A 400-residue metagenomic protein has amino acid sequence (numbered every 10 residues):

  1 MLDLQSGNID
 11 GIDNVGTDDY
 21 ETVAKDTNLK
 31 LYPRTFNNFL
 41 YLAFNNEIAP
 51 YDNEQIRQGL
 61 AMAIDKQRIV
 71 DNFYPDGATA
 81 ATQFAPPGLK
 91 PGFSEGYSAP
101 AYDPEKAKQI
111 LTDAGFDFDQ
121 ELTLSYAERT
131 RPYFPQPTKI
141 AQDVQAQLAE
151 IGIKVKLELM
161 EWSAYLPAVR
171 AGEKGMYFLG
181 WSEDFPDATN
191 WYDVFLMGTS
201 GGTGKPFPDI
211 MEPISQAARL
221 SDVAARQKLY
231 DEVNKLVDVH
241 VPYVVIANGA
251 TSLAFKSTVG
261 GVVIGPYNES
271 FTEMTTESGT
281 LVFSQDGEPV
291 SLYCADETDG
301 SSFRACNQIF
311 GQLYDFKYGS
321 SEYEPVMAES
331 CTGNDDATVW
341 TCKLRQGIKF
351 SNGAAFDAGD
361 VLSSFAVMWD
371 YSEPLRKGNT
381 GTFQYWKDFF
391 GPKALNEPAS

Functional and structural regions predicted by a protein language model:
M1-I48, L179-G180, M368, L375-G378: Extracellular/periplasmic solute-recognition and catalytic clefts
M1-N8, K25-D26, E54-Q55, Q142-I151 (+3 more regions): Short helices/loops that flank or line small-molecule/ion binding pockets
D3-S6, P50-D52, E329-T380, Y385-W386: Aromatic- and charge-enriched surface segment that lines or borders ligand/interaction sites
R34-G59, A63, N72, S215 (+3 more regions): A bilobed periplasmic-binding-protein/Venus flytrap-type ligand-binding module shared by bacterial periplasmic
L40, A61-F93, Q136-Q145, E150 (+3 more regions): Detector for C-terminal structural segments
Y51, T79-A114, R129-K139, V259: Structural transition elements
D119-R131, V155-K156, G279-L292, E329 (+2 more regions): Short, well-ordered beta-strand elements
S284-D335: N-terminal lobe/hinge region of extracytoplasmic solute-binding protein
